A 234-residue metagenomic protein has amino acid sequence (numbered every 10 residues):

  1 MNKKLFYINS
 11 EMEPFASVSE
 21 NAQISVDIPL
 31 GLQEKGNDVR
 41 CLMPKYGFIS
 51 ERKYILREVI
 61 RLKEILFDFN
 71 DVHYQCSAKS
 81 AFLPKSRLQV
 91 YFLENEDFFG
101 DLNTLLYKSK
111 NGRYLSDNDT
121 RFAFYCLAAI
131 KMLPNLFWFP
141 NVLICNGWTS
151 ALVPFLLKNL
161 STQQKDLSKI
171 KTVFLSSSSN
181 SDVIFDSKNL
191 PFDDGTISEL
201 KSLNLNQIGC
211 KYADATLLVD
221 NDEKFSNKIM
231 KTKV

Functional and structural regions predicted by a protein language model:
M1-V234: Catalytic cores of nucleotide-sugar-dependent glycosyltransferases that transfer UDP/GDP/TDP-activated
